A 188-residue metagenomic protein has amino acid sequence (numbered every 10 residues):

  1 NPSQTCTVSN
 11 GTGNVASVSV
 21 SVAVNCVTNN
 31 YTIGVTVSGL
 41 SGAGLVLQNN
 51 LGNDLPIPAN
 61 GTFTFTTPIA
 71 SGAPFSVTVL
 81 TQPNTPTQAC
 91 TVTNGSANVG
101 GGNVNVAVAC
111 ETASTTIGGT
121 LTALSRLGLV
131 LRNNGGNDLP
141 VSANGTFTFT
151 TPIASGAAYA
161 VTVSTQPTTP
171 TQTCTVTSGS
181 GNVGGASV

Functional and structural regions predicted by a protein language model:
N1-N14, A43, F63-N98, F147-V183: Surface-exposed interfaces of beta-sheet-rich extracellular modules
T5, S17, N25, L51 (+6 more regions): Intrinsic-disorder/low-complexity detector
N14-Y31, V35, V79, N98-T115 (+3 more regions): Conserved "repeat-terminator" motif of extracellular CCP/Sushi domains
N30, V37-A43, G72, L121-G128 (+1 more regions): Short proline/glycine-enriched turn/loop motifs at strand-loop junctions of beta-rich domains
L40-N53, L124-L139: Short, ordered, surface-exposed loop/turn motifs in non-cytosolic proteins
G52-T62, G136-T146: Short, acidic Ser/Thr/Gly-rich low-complexity loop/linker segments typical of extracellular and cell-surface proteins
